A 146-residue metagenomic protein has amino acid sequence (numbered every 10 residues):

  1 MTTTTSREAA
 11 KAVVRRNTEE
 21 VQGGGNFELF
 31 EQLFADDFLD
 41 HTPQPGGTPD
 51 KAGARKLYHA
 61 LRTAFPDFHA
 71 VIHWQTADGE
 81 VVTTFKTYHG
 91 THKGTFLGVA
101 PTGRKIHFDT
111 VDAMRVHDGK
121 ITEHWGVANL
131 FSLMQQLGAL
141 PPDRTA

Functional and structural regions predicted by a protein language model:
M1-A146: C-terminal and inter-domain tail/linker signature
